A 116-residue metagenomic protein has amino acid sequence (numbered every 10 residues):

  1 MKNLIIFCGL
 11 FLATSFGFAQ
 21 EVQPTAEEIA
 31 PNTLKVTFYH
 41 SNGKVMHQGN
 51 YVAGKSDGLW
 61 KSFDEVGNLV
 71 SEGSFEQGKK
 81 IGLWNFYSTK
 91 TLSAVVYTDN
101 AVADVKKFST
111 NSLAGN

Functional and structural regions predicted by a protein language model:
M1-I5, Q20: Positively charged n-region of N-terminal signal peptides that target proteins for export
L4-A13: Sec-dependent N-terminal signal peptides
S15-N116: Glycine/tyrosine- and acidic-biased, solvent-exposed loop/turn segments at the edges of beta-strands
